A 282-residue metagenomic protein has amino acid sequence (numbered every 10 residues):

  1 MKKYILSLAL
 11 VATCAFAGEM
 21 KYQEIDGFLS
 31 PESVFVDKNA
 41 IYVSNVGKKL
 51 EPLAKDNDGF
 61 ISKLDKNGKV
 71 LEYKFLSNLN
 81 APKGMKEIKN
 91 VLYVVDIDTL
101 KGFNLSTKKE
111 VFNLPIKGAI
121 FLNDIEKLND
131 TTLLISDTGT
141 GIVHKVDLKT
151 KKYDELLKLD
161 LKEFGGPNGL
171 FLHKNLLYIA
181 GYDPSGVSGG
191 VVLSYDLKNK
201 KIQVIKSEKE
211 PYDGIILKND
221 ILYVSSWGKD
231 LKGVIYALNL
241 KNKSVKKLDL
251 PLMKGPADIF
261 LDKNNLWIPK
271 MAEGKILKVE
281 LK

Functional and structural regions predicted by a protein language model:
M1-Y4: Positively charged n-region of N-terminal signal peptides that target proteins for export
A9-A17: Hydrophobic h-region of N-terminal signal peptides that target proteins for export in Gram-negative bacteria
M20-I25, K69-L76, K109-P115, K152-D160 (+2 more regions): A short beta-strand motif characteristic of beta-propeller blades
Y22, T99-K101, L105-N129, S136: Asp-box/WD-like beta-propeller blade repeats and closely related beta-sheet repeat scaffolds
F28-K38, N57, L76-N90, K117-T132 (+5 more regions): Beta-rich, blade/repeat-based domains predominating in secreted/periplasmic proteins but also intracellular
Y42-K55, L92-D98, L134-G141, I179-V187 (+2 more regions): Conserved beta-strand positions in repeat-built beta-propeller and related beta-rich domains
L53, N57-S62, T99-K101, I142-H144 (+3 more regions): A short loop-to-beta-strand structural motif that recurs across blades of beta-propeller domains
L64-G68, N104-K109, D147-K151, D196-K200 (+2 more regions): Short loop/turn segments that connect beta-strands within beta-propeller blades
